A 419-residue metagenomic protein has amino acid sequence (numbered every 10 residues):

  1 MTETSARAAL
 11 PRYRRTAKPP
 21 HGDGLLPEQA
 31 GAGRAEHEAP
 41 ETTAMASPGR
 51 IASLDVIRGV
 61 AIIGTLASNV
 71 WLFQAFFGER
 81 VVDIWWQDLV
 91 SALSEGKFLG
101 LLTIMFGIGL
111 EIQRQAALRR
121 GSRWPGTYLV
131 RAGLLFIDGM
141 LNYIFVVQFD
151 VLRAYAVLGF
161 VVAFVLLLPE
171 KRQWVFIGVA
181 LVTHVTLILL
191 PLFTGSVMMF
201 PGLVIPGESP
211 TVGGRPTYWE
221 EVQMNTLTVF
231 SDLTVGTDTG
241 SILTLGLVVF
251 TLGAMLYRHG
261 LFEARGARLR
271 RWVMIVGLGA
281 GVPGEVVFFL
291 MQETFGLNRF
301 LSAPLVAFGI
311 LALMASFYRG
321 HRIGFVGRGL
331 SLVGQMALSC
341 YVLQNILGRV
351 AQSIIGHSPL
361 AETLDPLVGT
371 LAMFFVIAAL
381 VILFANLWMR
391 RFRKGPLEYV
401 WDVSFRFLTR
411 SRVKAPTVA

Functional and structural regions predicted by a protein language model:
E3, L25-Q113: N-terminal signal-anchor module of multipass membrane proteins
A46-A61, R270-G279, G320-R349, L367-V368 (+1 more regions): Functional transmembrane helices that form membrane-embedded active or gating regions
R50-E79, L101-I104, G109, F136-Q148 (+2 more regions): Kinked, hydrophobic transmembrane alpha-helices enriched for aromatic residues and small/kink-inducing positions
I84-F98, V212, L227-I242, L297-S302: Short aromatic-rich membrane-water interface segments that cap or initiate transmembrane helices in multi-pass membrane
G100-Q115, R153-L166, G240-A264, A303-R322: Specific transmembrane alpha-helix
P125-G126, V161-V182, M255-G277: Solvent-exposed interhelical
V179-R258: Long hydrophobic alpha-helical segments that form multi-pass transmembrane helix bundles in integral membrane proteins
F295-R393: Alpha-helical transmembrane segments of multi-pass integral membrane proteins
